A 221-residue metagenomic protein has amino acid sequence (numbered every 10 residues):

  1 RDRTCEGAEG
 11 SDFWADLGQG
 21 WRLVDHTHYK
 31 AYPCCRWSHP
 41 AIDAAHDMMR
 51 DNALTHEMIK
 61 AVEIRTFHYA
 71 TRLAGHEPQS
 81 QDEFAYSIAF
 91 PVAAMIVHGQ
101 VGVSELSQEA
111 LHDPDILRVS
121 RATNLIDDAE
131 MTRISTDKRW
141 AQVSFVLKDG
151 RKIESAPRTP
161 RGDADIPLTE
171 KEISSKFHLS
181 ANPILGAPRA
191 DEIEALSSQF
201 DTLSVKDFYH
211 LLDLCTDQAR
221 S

Functional and structural regions predicted by a protein language model:
R1-S221: Terminal-appendage/accessory-domain detector
